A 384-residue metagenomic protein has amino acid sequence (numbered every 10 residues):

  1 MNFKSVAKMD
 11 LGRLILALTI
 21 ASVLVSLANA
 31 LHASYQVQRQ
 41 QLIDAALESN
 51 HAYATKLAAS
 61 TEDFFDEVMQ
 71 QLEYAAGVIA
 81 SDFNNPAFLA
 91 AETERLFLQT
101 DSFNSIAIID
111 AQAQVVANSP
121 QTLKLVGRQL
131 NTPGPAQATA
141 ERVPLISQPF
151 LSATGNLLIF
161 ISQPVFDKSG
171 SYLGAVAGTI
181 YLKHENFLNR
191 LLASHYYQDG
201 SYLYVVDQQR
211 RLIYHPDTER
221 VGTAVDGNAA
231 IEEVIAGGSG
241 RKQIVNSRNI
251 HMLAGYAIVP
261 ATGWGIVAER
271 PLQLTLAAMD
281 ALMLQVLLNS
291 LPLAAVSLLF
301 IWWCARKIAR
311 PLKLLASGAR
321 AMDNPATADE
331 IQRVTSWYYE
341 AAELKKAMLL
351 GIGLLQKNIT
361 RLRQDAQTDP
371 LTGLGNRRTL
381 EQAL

Functional and structural regions predicted by a protein language model:
N2-Q40, D44: Extreme N-terminal signal-anchor transmembrane helix of membrane signaling/transducer proteins, especially in bacteria
N29, G265-V267, L272-D323: Cytoplasm-proximal transmembrane signaling helix
P86-T100, T179-R220, A229-A230: Solvent-exposed, extracytoplasmic
Q112-I180, L191: Extracytoplasmic/periplasmic ligand-binding sensor regions of membrane-associated signaling proteins
P135-F166, Y202, D226-A261: Membrane-proximal, non-catalytic sensory/regulatory domains of signal-transducing membrane proteins
D217-Q285, S336-A341: Extracellular/periplasmic juxtamembrane segments that couple receptor/chemosensory ectodomains to their
K307-M322, D329-G351, N358-I359: HAMP signal relay modules and closely related sensory coiled-coil linkers that couple transmembrane inputs to cytosolic
L362-A383: Conserved nucleotide-binding and Mg2+-coordinating catalytic segments in signaling enzymes
